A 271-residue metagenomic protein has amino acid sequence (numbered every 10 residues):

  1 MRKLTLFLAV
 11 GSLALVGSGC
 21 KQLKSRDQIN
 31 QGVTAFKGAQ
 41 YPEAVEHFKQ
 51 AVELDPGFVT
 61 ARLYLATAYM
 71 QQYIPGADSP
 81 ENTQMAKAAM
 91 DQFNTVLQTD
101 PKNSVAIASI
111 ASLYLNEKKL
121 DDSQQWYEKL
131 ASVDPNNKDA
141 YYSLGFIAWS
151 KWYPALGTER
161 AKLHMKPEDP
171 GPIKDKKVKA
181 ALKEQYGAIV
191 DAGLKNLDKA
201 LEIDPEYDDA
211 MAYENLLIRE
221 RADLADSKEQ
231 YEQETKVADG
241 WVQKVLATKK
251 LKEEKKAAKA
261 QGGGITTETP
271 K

Functional and structural regions predicted by a protein language model:
M1-S18: Sec-dependent bacterial lipoprotein signal peptides
G19-L23: Bacterial signal peptide processing site
R26-Q50, L54, P75-S79, K179: Alpha-helical segment of the N-proximal tetratricopeptide repeat
P42, M70-T95, N116, I147-K199 (+1 more regions): Short coil/linker segments at helix-helix boundaries
